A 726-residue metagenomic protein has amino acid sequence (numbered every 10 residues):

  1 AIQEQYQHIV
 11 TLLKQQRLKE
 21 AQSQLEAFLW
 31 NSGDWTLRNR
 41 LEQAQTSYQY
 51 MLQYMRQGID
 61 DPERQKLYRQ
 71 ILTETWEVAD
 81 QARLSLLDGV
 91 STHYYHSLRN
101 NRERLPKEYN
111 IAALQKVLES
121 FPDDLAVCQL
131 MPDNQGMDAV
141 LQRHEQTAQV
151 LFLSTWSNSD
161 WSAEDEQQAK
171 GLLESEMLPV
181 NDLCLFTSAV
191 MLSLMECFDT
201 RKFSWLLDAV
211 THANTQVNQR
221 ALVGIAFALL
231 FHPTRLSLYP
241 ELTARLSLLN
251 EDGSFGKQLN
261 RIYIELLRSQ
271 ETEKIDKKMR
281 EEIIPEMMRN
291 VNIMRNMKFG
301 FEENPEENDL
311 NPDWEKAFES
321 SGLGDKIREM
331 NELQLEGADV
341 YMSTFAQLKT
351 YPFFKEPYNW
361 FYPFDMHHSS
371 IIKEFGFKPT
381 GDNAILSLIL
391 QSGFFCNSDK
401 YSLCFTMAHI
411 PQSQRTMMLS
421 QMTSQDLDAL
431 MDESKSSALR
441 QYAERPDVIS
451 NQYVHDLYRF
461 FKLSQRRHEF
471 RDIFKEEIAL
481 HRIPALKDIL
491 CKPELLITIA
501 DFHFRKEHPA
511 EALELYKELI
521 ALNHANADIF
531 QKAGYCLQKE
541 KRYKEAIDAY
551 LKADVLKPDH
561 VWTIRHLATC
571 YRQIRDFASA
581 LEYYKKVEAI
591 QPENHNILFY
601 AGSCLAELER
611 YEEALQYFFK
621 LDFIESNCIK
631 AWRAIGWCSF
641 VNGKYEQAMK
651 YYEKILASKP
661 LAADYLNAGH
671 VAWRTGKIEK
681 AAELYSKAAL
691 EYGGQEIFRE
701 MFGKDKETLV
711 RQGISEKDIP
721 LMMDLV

Functional and structural regions predicted by a protein language model:
Q3, R220, E494, D528 (+5 more regions): Start-of-helix register in tetratricopeptide repeats
W30, E518-A521, L551-V555, K585-A589 (+3 more regions): Conserved structural position within tetratricopeptide repeats
Y362-K557: Alpha-solenoid helical-repeat scaffolds
G694-V726: Terminal, low-structured helical/coil segments at or just beyond the last alpha-helical repeat
